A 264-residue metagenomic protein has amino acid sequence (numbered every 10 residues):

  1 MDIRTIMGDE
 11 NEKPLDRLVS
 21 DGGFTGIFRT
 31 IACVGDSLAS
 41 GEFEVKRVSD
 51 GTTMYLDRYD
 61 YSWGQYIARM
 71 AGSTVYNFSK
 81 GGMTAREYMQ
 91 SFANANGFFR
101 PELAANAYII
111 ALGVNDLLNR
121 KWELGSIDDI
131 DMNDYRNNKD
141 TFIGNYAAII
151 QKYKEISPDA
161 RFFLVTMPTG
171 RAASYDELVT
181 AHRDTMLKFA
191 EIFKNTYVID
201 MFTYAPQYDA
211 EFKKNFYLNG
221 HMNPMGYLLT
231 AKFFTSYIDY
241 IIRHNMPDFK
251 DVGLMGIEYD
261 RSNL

Functional and structural regions predicted by a protein language model:
D2-S79, F98, P247: Serine-esterase "nucleophile elbow" of acetyl-processing enzymes
T30-G35, A39, T74-S79, N106-A111 (+2 more regions): Structural recognition of the beta-strand scaffold that forms the well-ordered cores of secreted hydrolase catalytic
S37-S40, K80-R86, V114-N119, P168-A172 (+1 more regions): Solvent-exposed loop/turn segments at secondary-structure junctions within structured extracellular/periplasmic domains
E44-D140, G144: Conserved SGNH/GDSL esterase-like catalytic core that processes O-acyl groups on lipids and polysaccharides
A68, I150-E155, A190-E191: N-terminal cationic-hydrophobic initiation segments that often serve targeting/anchoring roles
R100-L103, P158-D159, K194: Proline-centered flexible-loop/turn and helix-kink motifs
Y146-Q151, R183: Generic structural signal for well-ordered alpha-helices, preferentially at hydrophobic/aromatic core positions
M167-L264: Catalytic His-Asp segment of secreted/periplasmic serine-dependent ester chemistry enzymes
